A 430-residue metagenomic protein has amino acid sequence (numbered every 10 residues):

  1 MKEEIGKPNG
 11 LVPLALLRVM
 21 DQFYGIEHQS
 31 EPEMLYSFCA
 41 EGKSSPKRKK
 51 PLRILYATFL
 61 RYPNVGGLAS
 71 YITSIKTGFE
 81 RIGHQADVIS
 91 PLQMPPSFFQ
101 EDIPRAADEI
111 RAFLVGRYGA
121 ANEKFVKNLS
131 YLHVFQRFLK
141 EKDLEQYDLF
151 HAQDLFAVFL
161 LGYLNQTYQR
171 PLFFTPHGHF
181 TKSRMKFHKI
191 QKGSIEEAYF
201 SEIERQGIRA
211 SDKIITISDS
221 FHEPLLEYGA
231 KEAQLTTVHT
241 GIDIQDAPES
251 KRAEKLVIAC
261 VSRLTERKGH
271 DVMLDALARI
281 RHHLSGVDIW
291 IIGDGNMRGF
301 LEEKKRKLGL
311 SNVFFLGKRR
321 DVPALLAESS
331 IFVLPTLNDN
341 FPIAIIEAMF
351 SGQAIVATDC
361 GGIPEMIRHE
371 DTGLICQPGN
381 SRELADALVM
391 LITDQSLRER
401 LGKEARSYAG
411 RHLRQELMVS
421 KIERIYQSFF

Functional and structural regions predicted by a protein language model:
A152-A157, P176: Short His-centered aromatic/hydrophobic patch
F180, S194-K213: Membrane-proximal helix-turn-helix segments that form the acceptor-binding/catalytic region of lipid-linked
S220, G241: Carbohydrate-associated surface elements
K251-K268, L274-L277: Conserved donor-binding/catalytic core segment of Leloir-type glycosyltransferases
G286, E383, M390, L397-H412 (+1 more regions): A short, well-ordered alpha-helix in the C-terminal region of glycosyltransferases
K318, L337: Aromatic "clamp/platform" in nucleotide-sugar-dependent glycosyltransferases that forms part of the donor/acceptor
A354-A357, I367: Short hydrophobic beta-strand element within catalytic cores of glycosyltransferases and related nucleotide-activated
H369-E370, L374-S381, M390-S396: Conserved acidic donor-binding segment of nucleotide-sugar-dependent glycosyltransferases
